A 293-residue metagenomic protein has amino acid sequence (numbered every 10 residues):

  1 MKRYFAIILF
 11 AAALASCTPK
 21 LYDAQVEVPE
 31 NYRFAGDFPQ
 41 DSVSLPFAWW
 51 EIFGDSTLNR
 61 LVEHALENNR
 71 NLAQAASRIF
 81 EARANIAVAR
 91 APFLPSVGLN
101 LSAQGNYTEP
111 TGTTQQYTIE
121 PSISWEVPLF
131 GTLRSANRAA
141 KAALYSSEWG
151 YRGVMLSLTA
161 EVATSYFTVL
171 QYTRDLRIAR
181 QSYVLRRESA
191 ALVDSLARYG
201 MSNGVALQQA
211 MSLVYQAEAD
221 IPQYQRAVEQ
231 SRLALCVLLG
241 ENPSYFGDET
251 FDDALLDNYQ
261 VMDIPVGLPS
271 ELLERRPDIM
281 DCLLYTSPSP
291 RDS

Functional and structural regions predicted by a protein language model:
M1-E67, Q225-E274, M280: Terminal intrinsically disordered/low-complexity segments used for targeting and assembly
H64-A73, F80-P95, E109, S122-A139 (+5 more regions): A glycine-/polar-enriched beta->alpha junction
L99-G105: Transmembrane beta-barrel strands of outer-membrane/channel proteins
G105, W125-V127, T173: Residue-level signature of outer-membrane beta-barrel architecture
E109-Q115: Replace "Gram-negative outer membrane beta-barrel proteins" with "bacterial and organellar outer membrane beta-barrel
Y117-W125, S165, L268: Hydrophobic, lipid-facing positions within transmembrane beta-strands of outer-membrane proteins
W149-L268: Periplasmic alpha-helical coiled-coil/stalk elements that build and connect Gram-negative outer-membrane
Y285-D292: Conserved small/polar residues in nucleotide/adenosyl-binding loops
